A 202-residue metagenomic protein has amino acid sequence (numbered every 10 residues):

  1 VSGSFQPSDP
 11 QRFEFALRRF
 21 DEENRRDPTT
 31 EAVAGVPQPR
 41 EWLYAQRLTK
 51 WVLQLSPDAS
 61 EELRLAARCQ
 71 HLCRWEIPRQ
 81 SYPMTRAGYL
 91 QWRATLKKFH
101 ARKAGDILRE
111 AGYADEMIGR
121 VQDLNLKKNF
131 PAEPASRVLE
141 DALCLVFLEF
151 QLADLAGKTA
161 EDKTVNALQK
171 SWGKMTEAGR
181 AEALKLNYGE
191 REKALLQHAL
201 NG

Functional and structural regions predicted by a protein language model:
G3-R18, E22, G35-W42, Q46 (+4 more regions): Divalent metal-dependent phosphate-bond-processing catalytic cores, especially two-metal-ion Mg2+/Mn2+ enzymes that act
E23-T30, A34, W75: Acidic catalytic motifs of isoprenoid enzymes
A32-V36, A87-R93, E133-P134: A ubiquitous short alpha-helical element
E61-Q80, H100, A104, D123-N129 (+1 more regions): His-Asp-centered metal-binding catalytic motifs of divalent-metal-dependent phosphohydrolases/nucleases
L72-R86, L148-D154: Acidic, Mg2+-coordinating active-site segments of isoprenoid diphosphate-utilizing enzymes
Q80-D123: Helix-adjacent hinge/juxtasegments
